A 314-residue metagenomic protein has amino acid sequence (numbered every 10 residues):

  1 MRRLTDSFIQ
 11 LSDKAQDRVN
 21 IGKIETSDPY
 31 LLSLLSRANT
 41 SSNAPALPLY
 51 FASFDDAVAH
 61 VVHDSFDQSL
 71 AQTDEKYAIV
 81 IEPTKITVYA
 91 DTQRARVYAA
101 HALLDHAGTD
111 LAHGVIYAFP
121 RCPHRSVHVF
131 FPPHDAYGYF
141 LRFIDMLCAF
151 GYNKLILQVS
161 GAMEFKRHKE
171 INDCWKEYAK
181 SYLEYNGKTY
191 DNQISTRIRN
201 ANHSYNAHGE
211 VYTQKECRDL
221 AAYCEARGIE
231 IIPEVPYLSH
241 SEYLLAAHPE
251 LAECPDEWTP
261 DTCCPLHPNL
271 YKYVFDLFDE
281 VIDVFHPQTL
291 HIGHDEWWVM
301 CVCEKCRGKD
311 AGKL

Functional and structural regions predicted by a protein language model:
M1-A118: Acidic, contiguous N-terminal accessory segments
R2-S7, T73, E82-K313: Feature activates predominantly on carbohydrate-active enzymes
T26, K313-L314: A short, highly charged nucleic-acid-interacting micro-segment common to nuclease and nuclease-linked defense proteins
